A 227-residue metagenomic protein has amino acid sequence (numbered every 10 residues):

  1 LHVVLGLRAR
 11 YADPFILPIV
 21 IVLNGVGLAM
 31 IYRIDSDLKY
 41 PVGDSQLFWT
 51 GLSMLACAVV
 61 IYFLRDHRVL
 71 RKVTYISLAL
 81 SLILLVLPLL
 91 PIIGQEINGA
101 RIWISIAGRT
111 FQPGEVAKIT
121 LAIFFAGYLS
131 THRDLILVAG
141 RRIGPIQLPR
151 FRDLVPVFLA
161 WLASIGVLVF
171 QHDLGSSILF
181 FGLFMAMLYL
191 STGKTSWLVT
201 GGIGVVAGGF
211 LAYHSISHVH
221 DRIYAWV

Functional and structural regions predicted by a protein language model:
L1-Y11, F15-V227: Hydrophobic alpha-helical transmembrane segments of multi-pass inner membrane proteins, especially in bacterial systems
